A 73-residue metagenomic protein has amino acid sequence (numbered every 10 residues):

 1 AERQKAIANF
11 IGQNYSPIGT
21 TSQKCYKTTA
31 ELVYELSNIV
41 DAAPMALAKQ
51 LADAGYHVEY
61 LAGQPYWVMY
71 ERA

Functional and structural regions predicted by a protein language model:
A1, Y56-A73: C-terminal engagement modules used by replication, chromatin/transcription, nuclear envelope/ESCRT, and ubiquitin
A1-A30, E35, K49-D53: Positively charged, polyanion-binding regions of nucleic-acid-associated proteins
G19-Q23, I39, A48, G63 (+1 more regions): Generic alpha-helix signal with a bias toward terminal, lower-confidence helices and secondary-structure junctions
A30-V33, V40, V58, V68: Extended aliphatic helical segments
I39-Y60: Charge-enriched amphipathic alpha-helical scaffolds
